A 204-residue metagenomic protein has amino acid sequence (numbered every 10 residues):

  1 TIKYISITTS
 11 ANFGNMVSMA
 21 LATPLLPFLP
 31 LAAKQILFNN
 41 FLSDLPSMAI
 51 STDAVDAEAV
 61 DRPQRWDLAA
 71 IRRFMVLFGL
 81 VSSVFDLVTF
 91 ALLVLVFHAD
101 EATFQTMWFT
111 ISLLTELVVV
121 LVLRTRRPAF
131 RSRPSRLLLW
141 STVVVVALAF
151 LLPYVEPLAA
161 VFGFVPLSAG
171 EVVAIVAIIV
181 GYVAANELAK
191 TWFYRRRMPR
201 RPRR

Functional and structural regions predicted by a protein language model:
T1-P128: Membrane-embedded transport module
A20-F28, L151-S168: Transmembrane helix-loop junctions at the membrane interface of multipass transporters and ion channels
S47-E58, L123, G181-R201: Membrane-helix cytosolic exit motif
A57-E58, V122-F130, V155-F162, W192: Juxtamembrane/interfacial segments flanking transmembrane helices
F85-A91, V146-A160: Hydrophobic alpha-helical transmembrane segments in multi-pass integral membrane proteins
L114, V119, W140-P153: Hydrophobic alpha-helical membrane segments
R131-W140: Cytoplasmic-side transmembrane-helix entry/capping segments in multi-pass membrane proteins
P166-I179: Membrane-interface transmembrane-helix boundary segments in multi-pass integral membrane proteins
